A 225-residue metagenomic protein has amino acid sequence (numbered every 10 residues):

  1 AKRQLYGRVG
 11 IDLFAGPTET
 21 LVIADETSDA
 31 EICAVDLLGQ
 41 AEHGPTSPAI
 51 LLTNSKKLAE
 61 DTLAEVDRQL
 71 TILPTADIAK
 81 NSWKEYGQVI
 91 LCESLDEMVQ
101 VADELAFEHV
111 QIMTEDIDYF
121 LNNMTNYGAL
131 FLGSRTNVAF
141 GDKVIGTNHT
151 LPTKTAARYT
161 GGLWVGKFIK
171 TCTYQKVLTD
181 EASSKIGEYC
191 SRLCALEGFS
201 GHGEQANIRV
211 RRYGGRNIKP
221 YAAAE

Functional and structural regions predicted by a protein language model:
A1-P48: Conserved NAD(P)+-binding/catalytic subdomain of aldehyde/semialdehyde dehydrogenases
K2, C33, D61-L63, N122-N123 (+1 more regions): Short, well-ordered secondary-structure micro-motifs
Q4-G7, D36, E65-V66, Y127 (+1 more regions): Short, glycine/charged-enriched secondary-structure capping and boundary segments
F14, T27-V35, L52, K56 (+6 more regions): Electropositive phosphate-/nucleotide-binding environments in soluble metabolic enzymes
I23-D25, L51-N54, L91-C92, L132-G133 (+1 more regions): Short beta-strand-to-turn element immediately C-terminal to the catalytic PLP-Schiff-base lysine in fold type I
H43, L51-Y127: A glycine- and small/hydrophobic-rich beta-loop-beta segment that serves as a flexible "lid/hinge" or phosphate-binding
D103-E225: C-terminal core of ALDH-fold dehydrogenases
